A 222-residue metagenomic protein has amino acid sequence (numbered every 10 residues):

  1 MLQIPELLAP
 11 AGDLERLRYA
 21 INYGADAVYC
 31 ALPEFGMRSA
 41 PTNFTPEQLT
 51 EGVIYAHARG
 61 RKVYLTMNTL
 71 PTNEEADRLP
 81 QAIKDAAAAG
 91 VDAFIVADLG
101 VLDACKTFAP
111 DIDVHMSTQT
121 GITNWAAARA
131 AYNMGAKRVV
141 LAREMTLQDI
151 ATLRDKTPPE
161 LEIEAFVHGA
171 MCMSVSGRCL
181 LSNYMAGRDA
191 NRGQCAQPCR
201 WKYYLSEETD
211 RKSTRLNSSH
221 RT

Functional and structural regions predicted by a protein language model:
L2-V28: N-terminal basic/disordered segments at the start of proteins
E6-A11, V28-C30, V63-M67, F94-V96 (+3 more regions): Hydrophobic faces of well-ordered beta-strands that scaffold small-molecule active sites in alpha/beta enzyme cores
A20, D98, A131, A165: Conserved, mostly hydrophobic/aromatic
Y29-Q48, T66-E75: Glycine-rich, proline-tolerant flexible connector loops at the mouths of alpha/beta enzymes
N43-Y64, C105-H115, L153-V167: Alpha-helix-loop-beta-strand connector modules within alpha/beta enzyme cores
Y55, R61-A130: N-terminal active-site wall of soluble small-molecule enzyme domains
R61-K62, A126, D149-S206: Conserved anion-binding
K212, L216-T222: Single conserved hydrophobic/aromatic residue that forms the stacking wall/gate of nucleotide- or nucleobase-binding
